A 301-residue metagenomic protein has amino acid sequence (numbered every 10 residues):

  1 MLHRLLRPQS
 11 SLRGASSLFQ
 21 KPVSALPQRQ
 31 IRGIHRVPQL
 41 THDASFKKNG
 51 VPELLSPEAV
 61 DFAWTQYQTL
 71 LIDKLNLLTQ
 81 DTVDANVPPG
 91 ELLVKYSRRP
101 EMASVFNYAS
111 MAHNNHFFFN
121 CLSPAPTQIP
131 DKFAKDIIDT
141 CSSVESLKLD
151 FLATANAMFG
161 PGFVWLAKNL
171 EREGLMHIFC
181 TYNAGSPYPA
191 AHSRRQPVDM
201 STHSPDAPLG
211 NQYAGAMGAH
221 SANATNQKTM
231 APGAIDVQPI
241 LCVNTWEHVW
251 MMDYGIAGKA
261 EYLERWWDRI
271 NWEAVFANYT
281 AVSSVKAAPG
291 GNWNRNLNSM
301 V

Functional and structural regions predicted by a protein language model:
M1-K47: N-terminal mitochondrial targeting presequence
G33-S193, V198-V301: Metal- and O2-centered redox machinery and metal/ROS homeostasis
